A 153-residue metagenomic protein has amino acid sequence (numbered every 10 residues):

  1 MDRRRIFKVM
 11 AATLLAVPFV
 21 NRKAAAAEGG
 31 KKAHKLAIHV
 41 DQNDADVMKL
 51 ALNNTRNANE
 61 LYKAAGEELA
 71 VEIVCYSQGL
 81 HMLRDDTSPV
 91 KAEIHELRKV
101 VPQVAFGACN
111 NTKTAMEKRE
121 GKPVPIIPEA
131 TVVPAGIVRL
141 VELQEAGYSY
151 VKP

Functional and structural regions predicted by a protein language model:
R5-A24: N-terminal export signals
V20-L36, N43: C-terminal segment of N-terminal export signals and the immediately downstream linker at the start of the mature
K35-Q42, V74-G79: Short glycine-rich or small-residue beta-strand-to-loop segments that form or flank ligand, phosphate, metal/Fe-S
V40-L52: Short, glycine-rich nucleotide/cofactor-binding loops
K49-A64: Histidine-anchored nucleotide/phosphate-binding helix
L69-L83, T112: Acidic helix-start/capping segments at beta-turn-to-alpha-helix junctions
R84-P153: A cross-taxonomic marker for long C-terminal extensions/tails that follow the last structured domain
